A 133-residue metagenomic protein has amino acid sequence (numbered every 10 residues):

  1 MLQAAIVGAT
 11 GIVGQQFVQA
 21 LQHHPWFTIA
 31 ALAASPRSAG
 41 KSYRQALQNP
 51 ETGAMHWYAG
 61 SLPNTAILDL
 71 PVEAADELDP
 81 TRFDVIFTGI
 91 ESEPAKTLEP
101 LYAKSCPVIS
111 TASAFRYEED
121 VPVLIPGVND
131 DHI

Functional and structural regions predicted by a protein language model:
M1-I133: N-terminal Rossmann-like NAD(P) cofactor-binding subdomain of oxidoreductases, focused on the glycine-rich
